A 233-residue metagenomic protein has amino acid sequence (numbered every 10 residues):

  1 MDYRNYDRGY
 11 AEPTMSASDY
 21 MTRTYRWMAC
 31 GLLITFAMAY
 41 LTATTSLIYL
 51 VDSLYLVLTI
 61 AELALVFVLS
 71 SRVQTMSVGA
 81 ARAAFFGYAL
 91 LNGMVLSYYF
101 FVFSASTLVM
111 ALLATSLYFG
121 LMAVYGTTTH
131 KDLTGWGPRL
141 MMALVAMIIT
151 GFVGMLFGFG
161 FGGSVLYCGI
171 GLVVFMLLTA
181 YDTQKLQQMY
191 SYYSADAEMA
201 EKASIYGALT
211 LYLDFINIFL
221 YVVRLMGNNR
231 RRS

Functional and structural regions predicted by a protein language model:
M1-S233: A hydrophobic alpha-helical transmembrane-helix feature that marks the membrane cores and membrane-interface segments
